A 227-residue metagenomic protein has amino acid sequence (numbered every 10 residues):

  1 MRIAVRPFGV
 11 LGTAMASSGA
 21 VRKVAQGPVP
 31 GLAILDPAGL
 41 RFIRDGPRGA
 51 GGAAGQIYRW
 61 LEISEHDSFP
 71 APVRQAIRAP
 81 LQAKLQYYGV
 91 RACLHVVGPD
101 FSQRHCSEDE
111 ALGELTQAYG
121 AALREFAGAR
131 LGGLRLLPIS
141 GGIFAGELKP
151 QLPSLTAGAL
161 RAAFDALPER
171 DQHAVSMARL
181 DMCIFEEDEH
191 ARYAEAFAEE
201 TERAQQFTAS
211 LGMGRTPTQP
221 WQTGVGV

Functional and structural regions predicted by a protein language model:
M1-V227: Macrodomain-like recognition of ADP-ribose-binding/processing modules
